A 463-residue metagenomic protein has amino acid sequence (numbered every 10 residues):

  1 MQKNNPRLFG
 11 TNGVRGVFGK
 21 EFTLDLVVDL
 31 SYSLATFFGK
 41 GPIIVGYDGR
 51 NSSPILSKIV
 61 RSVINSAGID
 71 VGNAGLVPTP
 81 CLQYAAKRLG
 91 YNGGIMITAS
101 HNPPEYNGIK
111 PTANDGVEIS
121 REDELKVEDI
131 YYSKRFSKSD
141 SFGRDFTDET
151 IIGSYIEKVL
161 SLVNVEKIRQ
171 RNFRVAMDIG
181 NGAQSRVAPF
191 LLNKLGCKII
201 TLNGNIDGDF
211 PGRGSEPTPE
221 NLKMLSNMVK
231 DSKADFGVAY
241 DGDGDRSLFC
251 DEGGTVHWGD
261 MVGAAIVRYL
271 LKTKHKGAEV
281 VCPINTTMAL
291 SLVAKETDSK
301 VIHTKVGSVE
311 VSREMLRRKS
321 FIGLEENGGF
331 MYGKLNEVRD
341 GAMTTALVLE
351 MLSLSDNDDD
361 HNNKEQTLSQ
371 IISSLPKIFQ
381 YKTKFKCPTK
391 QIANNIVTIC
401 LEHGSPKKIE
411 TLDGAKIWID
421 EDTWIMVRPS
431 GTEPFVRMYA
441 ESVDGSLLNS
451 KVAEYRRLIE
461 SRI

Functional and structural regions predicted by a protein language model:
M1-G68, G93, D145-V175: An N-terminal, well-structured beta->alpha segment
M1-N4, V17, N107-S232: Gly/Ser/Thr-enriched, mixed-charge loops and adjacent short helices that form phosphate/oxyanion-binding elements
Y32, T36-F37, I43-N107, L160 (+1 more regions): N-terminal small/polar loop signature for handling phosphorylated ligands or for N-terminal nucleophile
C81, L125-E157, S161, E252-L324 (+1 more regions): Proline/glycine-rich low-complexity loops and linkers
N92-Y106, V229-D251, V256, V301-D340: Glycine-rich phosphate-binding loop
S120, T201-N203, T255-K274, G341-E350: Gly/Ser/Thr-rich active-site loops/lids in small-molecule metabolic enzymes that frequently grip phosphoryl groups
H275-I463: Phosphate-binding and adjacent anionic-ligand microenvironments
